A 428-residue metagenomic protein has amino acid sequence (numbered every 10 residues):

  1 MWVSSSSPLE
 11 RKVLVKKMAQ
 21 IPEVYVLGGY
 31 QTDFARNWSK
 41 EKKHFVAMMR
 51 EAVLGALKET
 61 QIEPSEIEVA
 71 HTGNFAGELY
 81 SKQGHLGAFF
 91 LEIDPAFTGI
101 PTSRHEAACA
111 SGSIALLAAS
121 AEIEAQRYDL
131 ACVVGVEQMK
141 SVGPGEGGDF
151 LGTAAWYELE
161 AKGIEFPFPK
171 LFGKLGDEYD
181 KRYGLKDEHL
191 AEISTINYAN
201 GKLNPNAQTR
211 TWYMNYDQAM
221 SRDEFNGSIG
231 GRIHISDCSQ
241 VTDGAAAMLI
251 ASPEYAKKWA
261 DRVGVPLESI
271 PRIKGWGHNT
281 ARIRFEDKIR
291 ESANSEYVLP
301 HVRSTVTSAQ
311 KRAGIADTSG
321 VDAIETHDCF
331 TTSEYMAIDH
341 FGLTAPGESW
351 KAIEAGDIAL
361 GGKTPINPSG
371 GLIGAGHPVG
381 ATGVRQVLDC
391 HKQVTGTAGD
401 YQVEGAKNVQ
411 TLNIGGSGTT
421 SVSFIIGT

Functional and structural regions predicted by a protein language model:
R11-V46, E158-L159, R182, E192 (+6 more regions): Condensing-enzyme catalytic core mediating Claisen C-C bond formation in acyl metabolism
V13-A110, A118, L175-D187, Q208-A219 (+5 more regions): Conserved active-site "lid/cap" helical segment
P64-N74, P101-A107, D129-V136, E188-I196 (+5 more regions): Beta-strand segments within the central parallel beta-sheet cores of soluble alpha/beta enzyme folds
G77-H85, R282-R290, D328-K351, P378 (+1 more regions): Short glycine/threonine-rich loop-to-helix capping motif typified by GTGT followed within a few residues by an Asp-Pro
G77-L130, V134, Q138-L171, T211-Q240 (+3 more regions): Conserved catalytic cysteine-centered active-site region of acyl-thioester-dependent Claisen-condensing enzymes
F89-F97, S292-Y297, T318, T331-P368 (+1 more regions): Glycine- and aromatic-enriched membrane alpha-helices
H105-E137, P169-P205, M248-Y255, P378-A398: Active-site-proximal alpha-helical scaffold in enzymes
